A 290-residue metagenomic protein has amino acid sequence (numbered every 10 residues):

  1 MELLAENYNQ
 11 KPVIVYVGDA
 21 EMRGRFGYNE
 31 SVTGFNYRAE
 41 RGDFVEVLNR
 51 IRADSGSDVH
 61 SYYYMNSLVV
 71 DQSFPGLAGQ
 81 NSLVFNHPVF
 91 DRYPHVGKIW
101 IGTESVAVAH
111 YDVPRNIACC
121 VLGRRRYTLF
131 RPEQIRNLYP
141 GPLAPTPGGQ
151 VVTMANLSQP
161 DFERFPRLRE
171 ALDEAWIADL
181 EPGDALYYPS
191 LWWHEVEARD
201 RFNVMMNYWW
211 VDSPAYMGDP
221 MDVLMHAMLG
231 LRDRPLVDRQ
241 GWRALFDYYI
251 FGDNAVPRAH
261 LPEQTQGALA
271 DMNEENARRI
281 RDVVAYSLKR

Functional and structural regions predicted by a protein language model:
M1-A185, E195-R290: N-terminal accessory scaffold of Fe(II)-dependent oxygenases
